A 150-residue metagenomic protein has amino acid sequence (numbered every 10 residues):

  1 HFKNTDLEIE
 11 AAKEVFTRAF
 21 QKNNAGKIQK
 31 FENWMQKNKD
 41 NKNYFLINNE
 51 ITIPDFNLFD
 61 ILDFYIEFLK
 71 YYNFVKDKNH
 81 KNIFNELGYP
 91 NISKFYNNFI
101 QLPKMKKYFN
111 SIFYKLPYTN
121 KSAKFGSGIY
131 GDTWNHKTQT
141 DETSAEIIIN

Functional and structural regions predicted by a protein language model:
H1-Q101: GST-like fold's C-terminal all-alpha helical module
N41-Y44, I112, T143: Generic structural motif recognizing short loop/turn segments at the entrances and edges of beta-strands
Y71-F74, Y114, S122-K124: Surface-exposed beta-strand edges and their flanking turn/coil or helix-capping segments
N98, L102-K106, K137-D141: Noncatalytic linker/hinge segments flanking ATPase motor cores
K106-T119: Acidic carboxylate-rich catalytic motifs and surrounding loops in phosphoryl-/glycosyl-chemistry enzymes
P117-Y118, A123-N150: C-terminal helix/juxtamembrane-tail motif
